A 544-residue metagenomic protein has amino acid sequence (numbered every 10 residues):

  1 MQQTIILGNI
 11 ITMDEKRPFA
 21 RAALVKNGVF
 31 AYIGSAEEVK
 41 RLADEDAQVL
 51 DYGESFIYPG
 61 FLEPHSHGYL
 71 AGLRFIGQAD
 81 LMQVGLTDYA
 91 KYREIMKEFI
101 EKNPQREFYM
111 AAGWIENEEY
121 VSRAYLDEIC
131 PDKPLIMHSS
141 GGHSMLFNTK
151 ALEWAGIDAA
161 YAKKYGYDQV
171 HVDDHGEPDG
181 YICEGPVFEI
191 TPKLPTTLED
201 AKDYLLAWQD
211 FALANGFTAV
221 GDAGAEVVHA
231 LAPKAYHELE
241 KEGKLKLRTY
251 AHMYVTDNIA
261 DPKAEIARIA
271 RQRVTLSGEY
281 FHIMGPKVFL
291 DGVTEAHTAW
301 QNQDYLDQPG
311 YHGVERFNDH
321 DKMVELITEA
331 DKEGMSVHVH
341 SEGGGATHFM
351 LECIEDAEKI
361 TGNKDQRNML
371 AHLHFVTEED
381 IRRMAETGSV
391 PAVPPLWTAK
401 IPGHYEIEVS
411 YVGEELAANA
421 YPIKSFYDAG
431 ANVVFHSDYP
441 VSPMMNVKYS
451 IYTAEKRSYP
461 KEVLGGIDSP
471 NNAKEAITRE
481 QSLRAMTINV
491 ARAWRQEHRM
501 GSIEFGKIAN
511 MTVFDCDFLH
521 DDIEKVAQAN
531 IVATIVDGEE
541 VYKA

Functional and structural regions predicted by a protein language model:
Q2-L7, I11, E15-A267, M284 (+7 more regions): Divalent metal-binding segments
Y58-P64, A371-H372, A392, V434-S437: Active-site neighborhood of phospho(di)ester-bond hydrolases with catalytic His/Asp-centered motifs
S122-Y125, K234-E238, F349, C353 (+2 more regions): A short acidic, amphipathic alpha-helical/loop segment
G221, K287, A371, A392-V393 (+1 more regions): Conserved beta-strand positions in the central sheet of alpha/beta enzyme cores
K241-K246, T275-L276, A357-D365: Short helix-capping segments at alpha-helix termini
T328-V337, G345-N368, R382, V393-F518 (+1 more regions): His/Asp/Glu-enriched, well-ordered alpha-helical/loop segment that forms or immediately abuts the divalent-metal
F518-K525: Short, Lys/Arg- and Gly-enriched loop/turn segments at beta-strand edges
